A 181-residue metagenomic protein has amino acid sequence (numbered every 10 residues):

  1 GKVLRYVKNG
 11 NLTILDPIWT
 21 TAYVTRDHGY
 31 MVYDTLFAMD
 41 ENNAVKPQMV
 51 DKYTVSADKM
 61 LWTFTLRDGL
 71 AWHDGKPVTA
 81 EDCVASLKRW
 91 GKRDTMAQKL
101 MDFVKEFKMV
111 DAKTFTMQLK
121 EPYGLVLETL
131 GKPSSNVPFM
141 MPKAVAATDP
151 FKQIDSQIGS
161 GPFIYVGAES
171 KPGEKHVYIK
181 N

Functional and structural regions predicted by a protein language model:
G1-G10, D51, L61-F64, C83-L87 (+3 more regions): Short, well-ordered beta-strand elements
G1-V3, M31, Q48-V50, A57-L61 (+5 more regions): Extracytoplasmic
V7-A57, K88, I158-S160: N-terminal lobe/hinge region of extracytoplasmic solute-binding protein
G10-I14, N43, G69-A71, W90 (+2 more regions): Solvent-exposed loop/turn segments at secondary-structure junctions within structured extracellular/periplasmic domains
I18-T21, L66-D74, V104, Q153: Second-shell loop/turn segments in exported
D40, A44, P133-N181: Gly/Pro-rich hinge or "lid" segments in bacterial periplasmic/extracellular proteins
D51-M96, V110, T116-Q118: Aromatic- and charge-enriched surface segment that lines or borders ligand/interaction sites
T65, K99-A146, E169: Surface-exposed binding/hinge segments that line and control ligand-binding clefts or catalytic entry sites
